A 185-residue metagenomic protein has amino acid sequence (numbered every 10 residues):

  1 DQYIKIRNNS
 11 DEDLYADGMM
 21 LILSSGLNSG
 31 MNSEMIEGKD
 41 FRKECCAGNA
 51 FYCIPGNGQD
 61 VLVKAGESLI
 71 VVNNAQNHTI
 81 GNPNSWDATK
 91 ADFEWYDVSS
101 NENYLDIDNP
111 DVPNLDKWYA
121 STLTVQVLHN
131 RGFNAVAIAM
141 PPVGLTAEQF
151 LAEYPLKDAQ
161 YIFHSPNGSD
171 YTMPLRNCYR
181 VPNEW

Functional and structural regions predicted by a protein language model:
D1-W185: Activation on beta-sandwich/Ig-like modules and their edge loops
